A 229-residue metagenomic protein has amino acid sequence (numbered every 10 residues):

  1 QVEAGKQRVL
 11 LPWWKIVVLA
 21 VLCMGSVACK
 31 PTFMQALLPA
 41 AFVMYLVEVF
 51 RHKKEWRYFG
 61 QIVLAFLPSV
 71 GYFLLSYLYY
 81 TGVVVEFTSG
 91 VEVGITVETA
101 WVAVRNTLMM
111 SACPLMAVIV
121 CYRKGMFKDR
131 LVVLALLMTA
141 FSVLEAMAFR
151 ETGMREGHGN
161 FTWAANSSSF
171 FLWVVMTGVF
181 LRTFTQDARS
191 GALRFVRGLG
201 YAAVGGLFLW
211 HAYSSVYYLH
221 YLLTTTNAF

Functional and structural regions predicted by a protein language model:
Q1-V2, Q35, F161-A164: Multi-pass, polyprenyl lipid-linked donor-dependent membrane glycosyltransferases
Q1-W14: Membrane-interface transmembrane helices that cradle and orient dolichyl/undecaprenyl
V2-G5, K53, T183-Q186: Membrane-interface capping segments at transmembrane-helix boundaries
R8, H52-E55, F59, S190-L193: Alpha-helix capping and helix-coil boundary motifs
L11-L19, Q61-I62: Residue-level signature of transmembrane alpha-helical entry/exit and packing/kink sites in multi-pass membrane
K15-P31, L37, F42: Membrane-interface alpha helices of multi-pass inner-membrane proteins
L37-F66, G94: Perimembrane helix-loop-helix junctions
S69-F73, L78-F229: Transmembrane helical bundles and short interhelical boundary loops of multi-pass, membrane-embedded
